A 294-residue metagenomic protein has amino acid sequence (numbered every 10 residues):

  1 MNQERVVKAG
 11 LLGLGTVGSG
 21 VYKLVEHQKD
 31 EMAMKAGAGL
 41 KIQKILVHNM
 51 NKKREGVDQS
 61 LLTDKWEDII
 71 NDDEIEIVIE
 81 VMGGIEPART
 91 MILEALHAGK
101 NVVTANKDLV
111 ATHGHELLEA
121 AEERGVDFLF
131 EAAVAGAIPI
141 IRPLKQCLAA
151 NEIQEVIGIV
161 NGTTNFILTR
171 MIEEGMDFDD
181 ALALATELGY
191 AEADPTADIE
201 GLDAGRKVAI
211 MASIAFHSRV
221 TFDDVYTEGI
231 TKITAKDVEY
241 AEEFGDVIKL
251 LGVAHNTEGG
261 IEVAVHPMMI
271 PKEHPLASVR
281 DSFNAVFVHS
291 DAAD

Functional and structural regions predicted by a protein language model:
M1-H97: N-terminal glycine-/serine-/threonine-rich beta1-alpha1-beta2 phosphate-ribose binding loop of Rossmann-like
L12, T16, G20, D64 (+10 more regions): Conserved active-site and cofactor/substrate-binding residues in soluble primary-metabolism enzymes
G18, Y22-E26, L93, L118 (+6 more regions): Predominant activation on well-ordered alpha-helical scaffold segments within soluble catalytic domains
L62-T63, V103-A105, F128-A132, E155-G158 (+1 more regions): General beta-strand structural signal in soluble alpha/beta enzymes
M82-A98, A105-Q146: Rossmann-fold NAD(P)-binding glycine/threonine-rich loop
G83-I85, N161, I270-P271: Short glycine-rich anion-binding loops that position phosphate/pyrophosphate groups of nucleotides and phosphorylated
E122-D203, I210: Rossmann-like NAD(P)H-binding beta-loop-alpha module
L182-S278, F283-V286: Substrate-binding/catalytic subdomain of NAD(P)-dependent oxidoreductase enzymes
